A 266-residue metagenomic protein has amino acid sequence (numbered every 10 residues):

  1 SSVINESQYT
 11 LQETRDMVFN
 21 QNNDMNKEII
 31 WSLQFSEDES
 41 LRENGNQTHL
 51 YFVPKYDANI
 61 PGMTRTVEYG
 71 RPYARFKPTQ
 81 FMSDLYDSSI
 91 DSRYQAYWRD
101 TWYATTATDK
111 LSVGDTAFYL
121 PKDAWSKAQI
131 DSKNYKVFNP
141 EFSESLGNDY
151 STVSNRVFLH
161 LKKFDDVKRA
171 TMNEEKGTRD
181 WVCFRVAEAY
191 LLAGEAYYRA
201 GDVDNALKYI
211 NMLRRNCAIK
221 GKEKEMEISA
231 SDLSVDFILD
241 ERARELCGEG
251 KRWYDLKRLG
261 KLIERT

Functional and structural regions predicted by a protein language model:
S1, S92, L161-D165, D202 (+1 more regions): Acidic, mature catalytic/reactive cores of soluble proteins
S1-E6, W31, D91-A96, D180-N216 (+1 more regions): Extended, hydrophobic/aromatic-rich amphipathic alpha-helical segments that build helical scaffolds
S1-Y135: An aromatic- and glycine-enriched ligand-binding surface/loop that stacks and positions planar moieties
T10-R15, R169, G221-K224: Glycine- and aromatic-rich loop/turn segments at beta-sheet edges
M17-P78, N173-C183, L207-Y209, R214 (+1 more regions): Long, intrinsically disordered, low-complexity segments
W125, K133-Y135, E141-F142, L146-Y150 (+2 more regions): Feature marks flexible
S143-D180: Active-site beta-strand/loop architecture of penicillin-binding DD-peptidases
